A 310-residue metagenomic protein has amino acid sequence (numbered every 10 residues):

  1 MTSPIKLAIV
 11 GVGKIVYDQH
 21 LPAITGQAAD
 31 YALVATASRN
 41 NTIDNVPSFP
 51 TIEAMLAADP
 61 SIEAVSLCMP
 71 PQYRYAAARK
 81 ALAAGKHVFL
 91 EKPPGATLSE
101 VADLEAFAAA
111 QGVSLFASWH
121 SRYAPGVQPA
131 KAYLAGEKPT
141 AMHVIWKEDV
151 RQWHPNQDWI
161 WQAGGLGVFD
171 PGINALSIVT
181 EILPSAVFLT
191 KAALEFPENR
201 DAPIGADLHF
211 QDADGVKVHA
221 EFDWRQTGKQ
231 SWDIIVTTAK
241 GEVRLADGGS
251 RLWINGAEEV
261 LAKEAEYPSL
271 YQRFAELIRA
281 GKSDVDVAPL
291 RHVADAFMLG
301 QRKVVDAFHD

Functional and structural regions predicted by a protein language model:
M1, A37, A54, A64-L67 (+2 more regions): C-terminal helix-rich "cap/oligomerization" subdomain common to oxidoreductases
M1-D44: N-terminal Rossmann-like dinucleotide-binding module
I15, L245-A246, V260-Q272, V285: Active-site loop of classical SDR/Rossmann-like NAD(P)-dependent oxidoreductases, centered on the catalytic Tyr-X3-Lys
V46-F89, P93-E105: Beta-loop-alpha module in the N-terminal Rossmann-like domain of NAD(P)-dependent dehydrogenases, especially those
L90-E91, L115-A117, L245: Hydrophobic residues in well-ordered beta-strands that form the structural core
D103-H120, K138-M142: Rossmann-fold dehydrogenase core element
S121-T190: Predominantly a Rossmann-like dinucleotide-binding segment in NAD(P)-dependent oxidoreductases
L176-G249, Q272-L277, K282, M298-G300: Contiguous beta-strand/loop segments that form the cofactor/metal-binding neighborhood of enzyme cores
